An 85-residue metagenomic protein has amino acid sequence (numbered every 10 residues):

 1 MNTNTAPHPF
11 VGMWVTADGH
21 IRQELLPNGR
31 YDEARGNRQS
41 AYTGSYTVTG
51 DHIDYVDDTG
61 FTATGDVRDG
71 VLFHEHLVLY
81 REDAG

Functional and structural regions predicted by a protein language model:
M1-G85: Lipid interaction determinants
